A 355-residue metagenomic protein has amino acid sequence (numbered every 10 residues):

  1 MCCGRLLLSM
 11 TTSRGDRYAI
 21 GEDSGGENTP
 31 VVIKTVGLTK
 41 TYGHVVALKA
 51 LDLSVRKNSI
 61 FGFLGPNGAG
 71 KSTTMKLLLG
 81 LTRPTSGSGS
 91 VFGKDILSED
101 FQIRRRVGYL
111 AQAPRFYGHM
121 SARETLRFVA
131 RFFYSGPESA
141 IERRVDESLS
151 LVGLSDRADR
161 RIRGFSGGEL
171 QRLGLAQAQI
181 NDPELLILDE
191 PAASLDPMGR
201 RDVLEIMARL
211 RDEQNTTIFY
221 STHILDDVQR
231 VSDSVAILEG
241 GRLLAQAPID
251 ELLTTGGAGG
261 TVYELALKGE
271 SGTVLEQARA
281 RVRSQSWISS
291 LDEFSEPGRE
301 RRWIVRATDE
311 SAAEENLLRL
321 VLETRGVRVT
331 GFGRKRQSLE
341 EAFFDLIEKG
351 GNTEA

Functional and structural regions predicted by a protein language model:
C2-L7, T11-A19, G25, R306-A355: C-terminal coupling/interaction segments
P30-T35, K40-G240, L244-A245: ABC transporter nucleotide-binding domains
V36-L38, L291, T330-F332: Generic beta-strand hydrophobic packing signal
K57, Y134, D156, L267-S271 (+2 more regions): Non-catalytic surface loops within mature trypsin-like serine protease
G108, Y134, T254-A258, R283 (+1 more regions): A generic structural signal for secondary-structure junctions that act as hinges or helix/strand caps at the edges
L126, V274-A278, L317-L318, L339: Generic structural signal for hydrophobic residues
E205-R306: ABC transporter nucleotide-binding domain
